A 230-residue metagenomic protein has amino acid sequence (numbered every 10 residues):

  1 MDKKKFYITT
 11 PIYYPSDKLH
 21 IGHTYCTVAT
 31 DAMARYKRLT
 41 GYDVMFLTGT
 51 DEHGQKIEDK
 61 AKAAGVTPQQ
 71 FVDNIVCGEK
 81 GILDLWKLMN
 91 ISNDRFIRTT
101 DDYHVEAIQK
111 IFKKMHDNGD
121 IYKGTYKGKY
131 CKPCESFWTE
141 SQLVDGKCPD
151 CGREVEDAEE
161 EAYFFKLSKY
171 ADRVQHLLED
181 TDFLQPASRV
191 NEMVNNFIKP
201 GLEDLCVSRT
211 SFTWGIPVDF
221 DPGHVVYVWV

Functional and structural regions predicted by a protein language model:
M1-I121, E135: N-terminal Rossmann-like or analogous alpha/beta NTP/dinucleotide-binding catalytic cores that position adenine
M1-T48, Y103-A107, C151, D157-V230: Structured secondary-structure scaffolds
M89-F96, H116-K129, S141-Q142, E156-E159 (+2 more regions): Short secondary-structure capping/junction motifs at helix and strand boundaries
N118-Q175: Cys/His-rich short segments
